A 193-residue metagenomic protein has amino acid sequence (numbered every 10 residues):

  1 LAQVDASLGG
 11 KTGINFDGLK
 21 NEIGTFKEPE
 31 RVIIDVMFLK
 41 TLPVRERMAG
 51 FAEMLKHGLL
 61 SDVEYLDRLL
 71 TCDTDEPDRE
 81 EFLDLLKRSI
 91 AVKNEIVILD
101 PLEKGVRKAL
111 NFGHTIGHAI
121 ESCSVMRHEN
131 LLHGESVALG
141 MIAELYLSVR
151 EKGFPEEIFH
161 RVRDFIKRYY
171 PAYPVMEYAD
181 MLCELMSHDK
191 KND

Functional and structural regions predicted by a protein language model:
L1-T71: A glycine/threonine-rich phosphate-anchoring loop and its flanking beta-alpha core in nucleotide/phosphate-binding
M37-F38, L55-L59, D73, L86-I90 (+2 more regions): Glycine-rich beta-alpha junction loops
F51-L55, L69, L85-I96, L110 (+3 more regions): Short alpha-helical scaffolding segments that buttress acidic/His motifs in well-ordered protein cores
A52-L55, G153-D193: C-terminal charged capping/lid subdomain of soluble metabolic enzymes
E64, R68-D84, L102-K104, M126-E129 (+2 more regions): Short, glycine- and charge-enriched coil/turn segments that flank and shape catalytic ligand pockets
D73-V125: Oxyanion-binding "anion nests"
D84, R88, K108-N111, T115 (+3 more regions): Amphipathic alpha-helical interaction segments
N111, T115-R161: Internal helical hairpin/lid segments
